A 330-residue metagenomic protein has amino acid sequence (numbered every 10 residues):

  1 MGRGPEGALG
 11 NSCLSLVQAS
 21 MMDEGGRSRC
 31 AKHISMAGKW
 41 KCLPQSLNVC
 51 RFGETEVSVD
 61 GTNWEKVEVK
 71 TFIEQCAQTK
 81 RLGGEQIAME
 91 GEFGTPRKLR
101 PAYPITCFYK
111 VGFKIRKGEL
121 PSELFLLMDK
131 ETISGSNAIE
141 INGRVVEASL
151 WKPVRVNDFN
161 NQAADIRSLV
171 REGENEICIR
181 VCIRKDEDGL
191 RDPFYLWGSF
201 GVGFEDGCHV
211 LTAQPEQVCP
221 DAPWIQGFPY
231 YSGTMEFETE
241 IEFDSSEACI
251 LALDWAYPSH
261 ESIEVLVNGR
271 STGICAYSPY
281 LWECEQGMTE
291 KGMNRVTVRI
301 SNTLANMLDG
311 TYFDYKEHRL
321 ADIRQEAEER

Functional and structural regions predicted by a protein language model:
M1-G4, E261: Carbohydrate-binding surface patches
G4-P101, K130-I133, W151-E240, I250 (+2 more regions): An acidic-aromatic loop/edge-strand motif
E92-I105, Y109-R116: Regulatory/sensor and coupling segments of signal-transduction and defense proteins
G112-G143, I177, I241-G269, C275 (+1 more regions): Aromatic-lined ligand-binding clefts that engage carbohydrates, nucleic acids, or primary amines
R116-G118, R167-L169, G287: Short, surface-exposed loop/turn segments at beta-strand-coil junctions that are enriched for proline with nearby
V145-V154, R270-Y277: Solvent-exposed serine/threonine-rich low-complexity stretches and specific carbohydrate-binding patches
P279-W282: Short, surface-exposed beta-strand/beta-hairpin micro-motifs centered on an aromatic residue
